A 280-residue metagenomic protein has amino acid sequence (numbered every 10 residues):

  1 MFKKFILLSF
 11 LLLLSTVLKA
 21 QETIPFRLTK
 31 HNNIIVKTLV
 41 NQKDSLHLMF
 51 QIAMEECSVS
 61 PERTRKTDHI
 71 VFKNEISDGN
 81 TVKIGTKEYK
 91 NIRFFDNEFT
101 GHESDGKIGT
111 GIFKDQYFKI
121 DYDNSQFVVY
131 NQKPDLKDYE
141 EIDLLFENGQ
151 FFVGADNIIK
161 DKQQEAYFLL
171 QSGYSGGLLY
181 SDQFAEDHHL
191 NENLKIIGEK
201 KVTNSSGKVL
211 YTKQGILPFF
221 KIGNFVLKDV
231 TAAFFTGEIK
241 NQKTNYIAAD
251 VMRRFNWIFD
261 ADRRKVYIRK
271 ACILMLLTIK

Functional and structural regions predicted by a protein language model:
M1-P25: Bacterial Sec-dependent N-terminal signal peptides
A20-K280: Pepsin/retropepsin-fold aspartyl endopeptidases
